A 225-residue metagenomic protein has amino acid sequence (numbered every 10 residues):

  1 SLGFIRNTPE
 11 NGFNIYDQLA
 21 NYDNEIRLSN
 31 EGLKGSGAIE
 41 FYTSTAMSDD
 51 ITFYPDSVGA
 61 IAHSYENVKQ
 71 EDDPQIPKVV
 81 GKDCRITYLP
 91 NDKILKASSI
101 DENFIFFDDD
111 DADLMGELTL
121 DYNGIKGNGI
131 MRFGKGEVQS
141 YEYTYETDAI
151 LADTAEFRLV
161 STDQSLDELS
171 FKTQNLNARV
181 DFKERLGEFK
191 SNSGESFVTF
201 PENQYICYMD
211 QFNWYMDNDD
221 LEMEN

Functional and structural regions predicted by a protein language model:
S1-N225: Structural signature for solvent-exposed beta-strand/loop edge elements and short helix-capping sites, enriched
